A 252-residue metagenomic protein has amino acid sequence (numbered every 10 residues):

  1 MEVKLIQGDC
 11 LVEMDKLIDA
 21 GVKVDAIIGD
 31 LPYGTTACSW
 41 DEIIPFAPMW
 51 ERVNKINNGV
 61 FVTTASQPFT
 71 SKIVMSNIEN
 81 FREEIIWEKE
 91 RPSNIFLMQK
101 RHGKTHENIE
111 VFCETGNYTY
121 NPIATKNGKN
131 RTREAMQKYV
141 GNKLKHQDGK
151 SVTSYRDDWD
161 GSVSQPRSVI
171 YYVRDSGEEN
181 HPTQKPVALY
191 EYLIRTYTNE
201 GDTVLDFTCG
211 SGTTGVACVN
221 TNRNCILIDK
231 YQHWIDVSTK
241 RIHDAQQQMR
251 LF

Functional and structural regions predicted by a protein language model:
M1-I228, H233-I235: Core catalytic lobe of class I
E2, H243-F252: Positively charged, low-complexity nucleic-acid-binding target-recognition regions
S238-T239: Conserved SAM-binding loop
